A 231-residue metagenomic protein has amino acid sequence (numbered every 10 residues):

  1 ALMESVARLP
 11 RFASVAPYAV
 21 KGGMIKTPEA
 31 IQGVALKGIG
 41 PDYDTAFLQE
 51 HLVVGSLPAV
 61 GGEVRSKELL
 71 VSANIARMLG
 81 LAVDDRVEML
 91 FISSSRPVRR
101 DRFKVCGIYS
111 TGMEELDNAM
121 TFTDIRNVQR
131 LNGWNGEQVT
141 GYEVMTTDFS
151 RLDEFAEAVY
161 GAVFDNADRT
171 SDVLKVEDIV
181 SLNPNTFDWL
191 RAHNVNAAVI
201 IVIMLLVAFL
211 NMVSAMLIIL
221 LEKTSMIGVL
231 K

Functional and structural regions predicted by a protein language model:
L2-E137: A structural signal for hydrophobic secondary-structure junctions, strongest on transmembrane helix-loop-helix units
I25, T45, D153, N185 (+1 more regions): Short acidic/glycine-rich loop or secondary-structure boundary segments that cap or lie
R86, R151, S181, A215 (+1 more regions): Residue-level recognition of oxygen-bearing side chains
S93-A197: Mechanotransmission and gating elements of multispan inner-membrane complexes involved in transport and envelope
R191-G228: Hydrophobic alpha-helical transmembrane segments of multi-pass inner-membrane transport and secretion
K231: P-loop NTP-binding/switch modules centered on Walker-like glycine-rich loops
